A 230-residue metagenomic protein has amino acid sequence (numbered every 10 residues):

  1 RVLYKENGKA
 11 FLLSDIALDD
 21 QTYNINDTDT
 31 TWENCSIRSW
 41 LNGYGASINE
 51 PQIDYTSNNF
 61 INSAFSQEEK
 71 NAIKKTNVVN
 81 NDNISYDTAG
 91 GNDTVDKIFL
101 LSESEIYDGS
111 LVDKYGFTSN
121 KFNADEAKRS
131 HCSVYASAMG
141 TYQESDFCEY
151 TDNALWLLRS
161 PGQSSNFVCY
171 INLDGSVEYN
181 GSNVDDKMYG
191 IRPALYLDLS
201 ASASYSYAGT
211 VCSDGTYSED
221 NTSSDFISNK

Functional and structural regions predicted by a protein language model:
R1-K230: Collagenous Gly-X-Y triple-helix signature in extracellular proteins
